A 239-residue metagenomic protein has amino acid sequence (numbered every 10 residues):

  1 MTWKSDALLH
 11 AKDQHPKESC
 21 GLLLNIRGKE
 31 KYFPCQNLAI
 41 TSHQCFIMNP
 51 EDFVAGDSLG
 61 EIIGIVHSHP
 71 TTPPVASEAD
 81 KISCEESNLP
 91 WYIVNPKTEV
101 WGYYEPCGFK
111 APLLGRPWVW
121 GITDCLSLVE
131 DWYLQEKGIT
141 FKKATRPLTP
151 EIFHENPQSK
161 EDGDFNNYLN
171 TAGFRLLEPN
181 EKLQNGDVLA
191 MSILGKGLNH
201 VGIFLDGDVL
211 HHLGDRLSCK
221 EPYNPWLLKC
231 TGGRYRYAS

Functional and structural regions predicted by a protein language model:
M1-I62, T71-C107: Conserved beta-strand-loop surface patch within small alpha/beta domains used for substrate/adaptor or ligand engagement
H67-T71, H200: Histidine-centered divalent metal-coordination motifs
L114-R116: A glycine-biased structural micro-motif
W118-E136: Active-site nucleophilic cysteine motif
G138-E151: Short acidic alpha-helical/loop segments enriched in Asp/Glu that coordinate divalent cations
T149-S218, Y223: ...with weaker cross-activation on analogous glycine-rich loops/strands in unrelated enzymes
E221-S239: Glycine- and charge-enriched low-complexity intrinsically disordered segments
